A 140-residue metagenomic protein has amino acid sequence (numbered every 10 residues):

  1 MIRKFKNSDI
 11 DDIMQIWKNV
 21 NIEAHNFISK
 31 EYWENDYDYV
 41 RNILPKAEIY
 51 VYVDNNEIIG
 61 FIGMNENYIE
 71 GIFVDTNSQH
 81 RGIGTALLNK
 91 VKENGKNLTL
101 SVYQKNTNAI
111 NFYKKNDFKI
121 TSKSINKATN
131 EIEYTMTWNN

Functional and structural regions predicted by a protein language model:
M1-Q15: A short beta-loop-alpha structural element at the N-terminal edge of CoA-dependent acyl/N-acetyltransferase catalytic
M14-R41: Conserved GNAT-fold acetyl-CoA-binding loop/helix
D38-V51, Y68: A short helix-loop-beta-strand connector motif used in the catalytic cores of GNAT acetyltransferases and, in some
E48-G60: Conserved beta-hairpin
Y68-Q79, Y103: A short, internal acetyl-CoA/4′-phosphopantetheine-binding micro-motif in the GNAT/acyltransferase core
H80-E93, N111-K115: Conserved acetyl-CoA-binding loop-helix of GNAT-fold acetyltransferases
E93-K105: Conserved GNAT acetyl-CoA-binding A-motif
S101-Y103, K119-T135: Conserved catalytic-core motifs of GNAT/GCN5-like acyltransferases
